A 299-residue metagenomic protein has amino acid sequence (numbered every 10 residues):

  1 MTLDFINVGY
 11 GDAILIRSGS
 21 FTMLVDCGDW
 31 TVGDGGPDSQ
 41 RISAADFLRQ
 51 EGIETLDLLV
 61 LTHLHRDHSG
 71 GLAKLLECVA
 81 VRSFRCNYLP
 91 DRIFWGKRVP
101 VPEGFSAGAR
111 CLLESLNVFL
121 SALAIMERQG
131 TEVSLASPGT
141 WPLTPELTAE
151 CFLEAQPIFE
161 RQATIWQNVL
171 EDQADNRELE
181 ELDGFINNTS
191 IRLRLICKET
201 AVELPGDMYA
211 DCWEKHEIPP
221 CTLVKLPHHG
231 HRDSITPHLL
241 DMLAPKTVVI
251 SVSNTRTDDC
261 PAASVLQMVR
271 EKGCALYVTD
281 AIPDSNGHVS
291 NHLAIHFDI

Functional and structural regions predicted by a protein language model:
M1, S69, A73-V202, C274-A275 (+2 more regions): Flexible, acidic/histidine-containing loops and adjacent segments that form or flank the divalent-metal
M1-E54, G184-Y209: Conserved beta-strand hairpin/beta-sheet module of binuclear metal-dependent hydrolase folds, prominently
D4-N7, I16, D26, H63 (+7 more regions): Divalent metal-coordination and catalytic microenvironments
V8, D26-W30, L64, Y88 (+6 more regions): Active-site metal-binding loops of divalent metal-dependent hydrolases
I14-I16, G71-L76, H238-L240: Histidine-anchored nucleotide/phosphate-binding helix
M23, D34-D91, I218-H231, A244-V249: Active-site metal-binding motif and surrounding structural segment of the metallo-beta-lactamase
C27-Q40, Q167-Q173, H231, R256-T257: Acidic/histidine-rich helix-loop elements that form or flank divalent-metal/phosphate-binding sites at the catalytic
I93-R98, E103-R110, W213, C221-L243 (+1 more regions): Internal alpha/beta domain cores that form substrate/cofactor-binding pockets in large enzymes and binding proteins
